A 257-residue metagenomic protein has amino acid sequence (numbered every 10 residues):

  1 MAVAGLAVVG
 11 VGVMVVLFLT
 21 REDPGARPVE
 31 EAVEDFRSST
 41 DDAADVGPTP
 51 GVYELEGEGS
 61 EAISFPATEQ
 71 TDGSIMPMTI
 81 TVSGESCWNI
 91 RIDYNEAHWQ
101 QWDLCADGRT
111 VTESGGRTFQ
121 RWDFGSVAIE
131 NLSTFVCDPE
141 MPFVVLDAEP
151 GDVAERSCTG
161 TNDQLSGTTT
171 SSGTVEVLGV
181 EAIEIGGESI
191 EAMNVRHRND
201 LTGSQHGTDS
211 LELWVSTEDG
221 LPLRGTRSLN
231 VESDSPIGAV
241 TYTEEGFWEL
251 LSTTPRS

Functional and structural regions predicted by a protein language model:
M1, T134, P139-M141, E245-R256: Extended, compositionally biased low-complexity polar/Lys-Gly-rich tracts and adjacent boundary/linker regions are
M1-V9: N-terminal Sec-pathway targeting helices
G12-G108, C158-S257: Acidic, serine/threonine-rich low-complexity disordered tracts
E85-A148: An acidic-aromatic
G125-I185: Secreted/surface-exposed cysteine- and glycine-rich disulfide frameworks
